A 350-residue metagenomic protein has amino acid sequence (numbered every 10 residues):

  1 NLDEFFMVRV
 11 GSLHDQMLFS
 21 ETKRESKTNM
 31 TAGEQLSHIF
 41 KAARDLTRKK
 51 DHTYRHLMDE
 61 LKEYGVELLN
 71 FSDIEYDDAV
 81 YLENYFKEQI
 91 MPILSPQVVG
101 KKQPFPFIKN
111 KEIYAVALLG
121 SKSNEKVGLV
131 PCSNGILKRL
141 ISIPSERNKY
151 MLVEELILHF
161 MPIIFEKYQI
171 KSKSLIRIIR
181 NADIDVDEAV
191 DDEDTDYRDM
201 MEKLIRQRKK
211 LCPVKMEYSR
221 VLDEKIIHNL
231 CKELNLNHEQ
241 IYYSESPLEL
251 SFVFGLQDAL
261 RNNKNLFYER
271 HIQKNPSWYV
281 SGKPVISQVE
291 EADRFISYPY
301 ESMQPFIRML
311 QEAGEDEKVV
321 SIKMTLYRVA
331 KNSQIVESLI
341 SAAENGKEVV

Functional and structural regions predicted by a protein language model:
N1-V350: N-terminal localization/anchoring segments of enzymes in phospholipid and broader phosphate metabolism
